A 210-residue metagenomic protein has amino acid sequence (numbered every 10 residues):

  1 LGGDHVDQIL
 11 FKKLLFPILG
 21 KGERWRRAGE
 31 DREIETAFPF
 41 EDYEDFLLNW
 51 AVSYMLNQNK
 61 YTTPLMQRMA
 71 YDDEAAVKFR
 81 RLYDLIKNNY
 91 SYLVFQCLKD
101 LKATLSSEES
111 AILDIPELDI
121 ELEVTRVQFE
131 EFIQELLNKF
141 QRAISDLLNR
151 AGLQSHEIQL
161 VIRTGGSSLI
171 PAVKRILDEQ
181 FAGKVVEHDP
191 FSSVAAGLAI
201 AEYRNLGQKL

Functional and structural regions predicted by a protein language model:
L1, H156, K174-A199, Q208-K209: Conserved phosphate-binding/catalytic loops in two-lobed NTP-binding clefts
L1-E117: Phosphate-binding glycine-rich/basic clefts of nucleotide- and phosphate-handling proteins, predominantly
G2-L10, F129, I133-F140, P190: Phosphate/oxyanion-binding active-site loops and adjacent basic polyanion-contact surfaces
L10, L98, I144, R163 (+1 more regions): Residue-level signature of catalytic and energy-coupling elements of molecular machines, predominantly ATP/GTP-dependent
K21, Y203-L210: A polyampholytic, Gly/Pro-enriched intrinsically disordered region
Y83-S91, L118-L147: Adenine-nucleotide phosphate-binding core of ATP-dependent small-molecule kinases
L101-T104, F132-V161, S168, I176 (+1 more regions): Phosphate/ATP-binding catalytic cores across multiple sugar-kinase/actin-like superfamilies, primarily ASKHA
P116, T125, V161-G166, H188 (+1 more regions): Generic beta-strand/beta-sheet core signal
